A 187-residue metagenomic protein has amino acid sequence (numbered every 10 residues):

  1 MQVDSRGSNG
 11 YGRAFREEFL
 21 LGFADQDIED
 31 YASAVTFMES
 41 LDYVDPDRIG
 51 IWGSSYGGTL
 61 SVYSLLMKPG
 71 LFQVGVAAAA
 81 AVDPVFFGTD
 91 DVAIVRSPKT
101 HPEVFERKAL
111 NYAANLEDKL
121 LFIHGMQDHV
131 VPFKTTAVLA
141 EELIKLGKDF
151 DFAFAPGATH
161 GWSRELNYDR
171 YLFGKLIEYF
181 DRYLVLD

Functional and structural regions predicted by a protein language model:
M1-S55, V82-D90: Cap/lid segment of the alpha/beta-hydrolase catalytic domain
S5, A80, A155-G157: Active-site loop/turn elements of alpha/beta-hydrolase fold enzymes, especially the short glycine-/histidine-rich
I51-G53, A78, I123: Short beta-strand immediately N-terminal to the catalytic nucleophile in serine-hydrolase-like folds
G58-G70: Short glycine-enriched nucleophile-adjacent loop and the immediately C-terminal alpha-helix near the catalytic center
Q73-V74, A79-D118, K145: Mobile cap/lid helix-loop segments that gate and shape the active-site cleft of serine hydrolases
L116, F122-H124, D128: Short beta-strand/loop motif that positions the catalytic acidic residue of the alpha/beta-hydrolase fold
H129-V138: Conserved alpha/beta-hydrolase "acid-adjacent" motif
A137, I144-D187: C-terminal catalytic histidine-bearing segment of alpha/beta-hydrolase fold enzymes
